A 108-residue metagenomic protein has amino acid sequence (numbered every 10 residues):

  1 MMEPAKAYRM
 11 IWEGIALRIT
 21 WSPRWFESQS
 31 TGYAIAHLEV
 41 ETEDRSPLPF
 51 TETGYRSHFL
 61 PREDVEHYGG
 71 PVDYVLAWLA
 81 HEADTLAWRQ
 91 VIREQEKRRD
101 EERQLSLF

Functional and structural regions predicted by a protein language model:
M2-A36: Amphipathic, interaction-prone secondary-structure segments
H37-F108: Acidic, low-complexity intrinsically disordered segments
